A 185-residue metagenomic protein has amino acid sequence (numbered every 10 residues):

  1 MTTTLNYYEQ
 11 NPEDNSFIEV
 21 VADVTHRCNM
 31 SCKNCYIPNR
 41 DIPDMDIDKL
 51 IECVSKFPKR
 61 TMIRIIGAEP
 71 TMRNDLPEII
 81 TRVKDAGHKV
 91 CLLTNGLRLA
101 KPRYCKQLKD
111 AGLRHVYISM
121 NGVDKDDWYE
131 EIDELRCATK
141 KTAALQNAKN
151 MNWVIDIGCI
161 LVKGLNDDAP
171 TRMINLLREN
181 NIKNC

Functional and structural regions predicted by a protein language model:
M1-V21, K59: N-terminal [4Fe-4S]-dependent radical SAM core
T3-T4, C32, C53: A general marker of short, structured functional hotspots
T4-Y8, N39, I182: Extended hydrophobic/Leu-rich segments
N6-Y7, C35, R103: Intrinsically disordered, low-complexity N-terminal regions enriched in serine/proline/glycine with scattered basic
N11-P12, R40, L108, D133: Generic alpha-helical secondary structure signal
P12-I47: Canonical Radical SAM [4Fe-4S] cluster-binding loop centered on the CxxxCxxC motif and its immediate flanking residues
I47-I66, R73-C185: Radical SAM/AdoMet-radical enzyme domain recognition
